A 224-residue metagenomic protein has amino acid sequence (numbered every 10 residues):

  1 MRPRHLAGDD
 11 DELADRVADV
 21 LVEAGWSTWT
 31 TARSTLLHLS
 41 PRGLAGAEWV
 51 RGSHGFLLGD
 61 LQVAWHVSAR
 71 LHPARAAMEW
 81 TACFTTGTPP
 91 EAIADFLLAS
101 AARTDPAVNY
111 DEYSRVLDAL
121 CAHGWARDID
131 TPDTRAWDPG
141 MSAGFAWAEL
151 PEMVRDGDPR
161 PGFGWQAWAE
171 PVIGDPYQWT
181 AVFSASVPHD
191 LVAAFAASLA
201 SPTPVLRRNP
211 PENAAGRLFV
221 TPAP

Functional and structural regions predicted by a protein language model:
M1-E12, A99-V108: Terminal, regulation- and interaction-focused segments at domain boundaries
G8-S27, D111-A126: Amphipathic alpha-helical segments
W29-A45, I129-A143: Ser/Thr-rich, low-complexity intrinsically disordered terminal regions
A45-A94, A146-A193: Intrinsically disordered, low-complexity regulatory segments enriched in Ser/Thr/Pro and charged residues
A74-D133: Surface-exposed beta-loop interaction hotspot
S100-P106, A197-V205: Cytoplasmic membrane-interface segments at the C-terminal ends of transmembrane helices
V108-L120, L206-P224: Intrinsically disordered, low-complexity charged/polar segments
D118-G157: Aromatic/basic-lined ligand-recognition segments that form π-stacking hydrophobic pockets flanked by Lys/Arg to engage
